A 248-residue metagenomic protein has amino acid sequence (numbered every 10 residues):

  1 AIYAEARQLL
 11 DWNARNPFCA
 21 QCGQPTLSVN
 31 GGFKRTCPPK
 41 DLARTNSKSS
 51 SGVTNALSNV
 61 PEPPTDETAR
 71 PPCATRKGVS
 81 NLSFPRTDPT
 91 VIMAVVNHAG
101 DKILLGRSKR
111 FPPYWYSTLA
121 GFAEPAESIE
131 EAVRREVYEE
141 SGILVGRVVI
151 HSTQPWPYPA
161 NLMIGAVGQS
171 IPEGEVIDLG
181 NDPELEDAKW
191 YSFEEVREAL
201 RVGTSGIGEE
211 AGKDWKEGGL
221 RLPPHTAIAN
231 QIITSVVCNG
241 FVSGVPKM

Functional and structural regions predicted by a protein language model:
A1-F18, L27-V29, F111-Y116, P159 (+2 more regions): Nudix hydrolase/Nudix homology domain
R7-L10, N81, G121, P125: Conserved aromatic-histidine-acidic binding/catalytic patches
C19-C22, C37: Short cysteine-rich clusters marking metal-coordination/redox-active sites
S28-G31, R35, D41-S117, L144-V145 (+1 more regions): N-terminal strand-loop-strand
N81-P85, W156, G180: Short Gly/Pro-enriched turn/cap motifs at secondary-structure boundaries
T90-V91, I129, E186: Short loop/turn microsegments at loop-to-beta-strand junctions
S117-H151, A166, G174: The catalytic Nudix box helix
Q154-I177: Active-site-adjacent beta-strand/loop module that shapes the phosphate/pyrophosphate-binding cleft
